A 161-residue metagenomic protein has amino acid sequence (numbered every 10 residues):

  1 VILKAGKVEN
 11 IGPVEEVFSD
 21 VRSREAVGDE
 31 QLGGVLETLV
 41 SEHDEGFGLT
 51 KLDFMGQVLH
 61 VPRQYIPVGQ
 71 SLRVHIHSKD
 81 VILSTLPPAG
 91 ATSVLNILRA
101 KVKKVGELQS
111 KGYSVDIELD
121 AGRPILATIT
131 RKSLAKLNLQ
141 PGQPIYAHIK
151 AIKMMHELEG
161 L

Functional and structural regions predicted by a protein language model:
V1-Q57: Internal alpha/beta loop-helix hairpins
K7, E16, L39, K101 (+2 more regions): Residue-level signal for well-ordered, solvent-exposed loop/turn and beta-edge residues enriched in charged/polar side
P13, E37-L39, R99-K103, T128: Residues located in well-ordered beta-strands
L32-L36, L98, I125, I145: Structural detector for hydrophobic anchor residues on beta-strands
E42, F54-G56, I76-S78, L119-A121 (+1 more regions): Flexible glycine-/small-residue-rich
G46-K51, Q109-I117: Short aromatic-glycine-enriched beta-strand elements
L52-L59, G122-R131: Short, structured beta-strand/loop micro-motifs enriched in basic residues and often containing a Trp
V58-G106, R131-L161: Glycine/charge-rich catalytic "coupling/switch" loops of P-loop NTPases
